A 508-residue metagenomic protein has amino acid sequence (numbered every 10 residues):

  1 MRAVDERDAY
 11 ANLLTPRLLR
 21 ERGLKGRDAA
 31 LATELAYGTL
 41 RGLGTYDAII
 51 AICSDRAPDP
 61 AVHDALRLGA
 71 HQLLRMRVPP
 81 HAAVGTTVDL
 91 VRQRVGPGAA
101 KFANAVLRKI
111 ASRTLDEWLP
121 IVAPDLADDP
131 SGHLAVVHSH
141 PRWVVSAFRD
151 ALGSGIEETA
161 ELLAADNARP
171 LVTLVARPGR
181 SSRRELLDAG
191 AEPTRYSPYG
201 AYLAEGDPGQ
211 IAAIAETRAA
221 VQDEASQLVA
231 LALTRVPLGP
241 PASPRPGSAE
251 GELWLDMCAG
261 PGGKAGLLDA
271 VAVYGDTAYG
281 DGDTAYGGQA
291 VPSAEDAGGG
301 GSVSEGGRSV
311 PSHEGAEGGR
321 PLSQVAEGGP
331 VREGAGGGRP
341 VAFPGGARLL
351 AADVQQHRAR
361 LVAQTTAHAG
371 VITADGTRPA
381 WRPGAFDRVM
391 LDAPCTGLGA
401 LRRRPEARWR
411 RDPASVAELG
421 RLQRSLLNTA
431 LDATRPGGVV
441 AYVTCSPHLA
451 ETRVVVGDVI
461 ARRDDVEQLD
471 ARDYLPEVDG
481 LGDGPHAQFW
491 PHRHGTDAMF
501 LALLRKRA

Functional and structural regions predicted by a protein language model:
M1-A508: S-adenosylmethionine
